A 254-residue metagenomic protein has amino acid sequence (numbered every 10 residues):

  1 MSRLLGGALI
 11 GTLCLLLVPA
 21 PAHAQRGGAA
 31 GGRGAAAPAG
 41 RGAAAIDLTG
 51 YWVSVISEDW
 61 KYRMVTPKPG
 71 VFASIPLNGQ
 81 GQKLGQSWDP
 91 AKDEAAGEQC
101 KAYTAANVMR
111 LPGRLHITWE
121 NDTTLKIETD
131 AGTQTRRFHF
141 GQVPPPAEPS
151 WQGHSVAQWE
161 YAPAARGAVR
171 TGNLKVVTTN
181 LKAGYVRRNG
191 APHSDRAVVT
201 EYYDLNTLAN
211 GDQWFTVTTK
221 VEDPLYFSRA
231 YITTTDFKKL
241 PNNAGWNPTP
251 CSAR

Functional and structural regions predicted by a protein language model:
M1-G11: Bacterial N-terminal signal peptides that target proteins for export
L9, V18-R254: PEST-like low-complexity, intrinsically disordered acidic/proline/serine-rich tracts that flank trafficking/processing
